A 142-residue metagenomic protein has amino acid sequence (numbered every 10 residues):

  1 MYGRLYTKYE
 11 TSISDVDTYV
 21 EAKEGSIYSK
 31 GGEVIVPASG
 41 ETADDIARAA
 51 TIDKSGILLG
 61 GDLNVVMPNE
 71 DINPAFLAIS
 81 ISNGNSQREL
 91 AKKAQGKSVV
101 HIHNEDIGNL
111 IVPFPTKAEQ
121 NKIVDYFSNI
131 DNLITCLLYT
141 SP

Functional and structural regions predicted by a protein language model:
M1-V112: DNA target-recognition domains and sequence-specific DNA-contacting regions of bacterial/archaeal
I134-L137: Amphipathic alpha-helical coiled-coil segments
Y139-P142: Conserved small/polar residues in nucleotide/adenosyl-binding loops
